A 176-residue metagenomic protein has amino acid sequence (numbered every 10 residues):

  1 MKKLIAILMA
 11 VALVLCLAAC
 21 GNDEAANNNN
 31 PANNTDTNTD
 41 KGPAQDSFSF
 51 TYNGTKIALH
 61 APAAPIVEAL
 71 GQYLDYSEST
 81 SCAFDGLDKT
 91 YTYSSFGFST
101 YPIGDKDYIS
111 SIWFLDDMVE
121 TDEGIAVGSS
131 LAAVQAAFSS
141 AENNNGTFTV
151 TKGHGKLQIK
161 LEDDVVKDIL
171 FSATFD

Functional and structural regions predicted by a protein language model:
K2-A10: Sec-dependent signal peptide recognition, specifically the positively charged N-region followed immediately by
L15-A19: C-terminal motif of bacterial Sec signal peptides marking the signal peptidase cleavage site
G21-N145, V165-D176: Short helix/turn-capping signatures at newly exposed starts of structured segments
G146-L170: Short, exposed beta-strand-loop hairpins at the edges of beta-sheets in extracellular/periplasmic proteins
